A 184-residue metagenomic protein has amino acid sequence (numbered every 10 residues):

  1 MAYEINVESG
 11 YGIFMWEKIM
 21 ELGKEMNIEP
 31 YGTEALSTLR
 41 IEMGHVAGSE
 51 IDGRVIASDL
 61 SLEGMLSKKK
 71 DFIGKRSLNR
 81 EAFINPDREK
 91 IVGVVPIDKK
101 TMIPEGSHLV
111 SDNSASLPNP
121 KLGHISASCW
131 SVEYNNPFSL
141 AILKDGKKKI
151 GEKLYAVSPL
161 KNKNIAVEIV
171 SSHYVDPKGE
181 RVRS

Functional and structural regions predicted by a protein language model:
M1-S184: Conserved, structured C-terminal
